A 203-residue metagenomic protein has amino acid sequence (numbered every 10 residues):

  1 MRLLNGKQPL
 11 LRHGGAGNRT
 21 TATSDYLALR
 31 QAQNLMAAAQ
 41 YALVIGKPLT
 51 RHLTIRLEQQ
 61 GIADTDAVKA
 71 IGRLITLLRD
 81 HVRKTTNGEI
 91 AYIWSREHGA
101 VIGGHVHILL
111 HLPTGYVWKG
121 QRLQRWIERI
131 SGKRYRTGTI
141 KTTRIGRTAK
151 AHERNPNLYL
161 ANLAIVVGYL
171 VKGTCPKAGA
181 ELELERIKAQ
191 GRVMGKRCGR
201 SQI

Functional and structural regions predicted by a protein language model:
M1-G104, L112-I203: Right-hand nucleic-acid polymerase module
